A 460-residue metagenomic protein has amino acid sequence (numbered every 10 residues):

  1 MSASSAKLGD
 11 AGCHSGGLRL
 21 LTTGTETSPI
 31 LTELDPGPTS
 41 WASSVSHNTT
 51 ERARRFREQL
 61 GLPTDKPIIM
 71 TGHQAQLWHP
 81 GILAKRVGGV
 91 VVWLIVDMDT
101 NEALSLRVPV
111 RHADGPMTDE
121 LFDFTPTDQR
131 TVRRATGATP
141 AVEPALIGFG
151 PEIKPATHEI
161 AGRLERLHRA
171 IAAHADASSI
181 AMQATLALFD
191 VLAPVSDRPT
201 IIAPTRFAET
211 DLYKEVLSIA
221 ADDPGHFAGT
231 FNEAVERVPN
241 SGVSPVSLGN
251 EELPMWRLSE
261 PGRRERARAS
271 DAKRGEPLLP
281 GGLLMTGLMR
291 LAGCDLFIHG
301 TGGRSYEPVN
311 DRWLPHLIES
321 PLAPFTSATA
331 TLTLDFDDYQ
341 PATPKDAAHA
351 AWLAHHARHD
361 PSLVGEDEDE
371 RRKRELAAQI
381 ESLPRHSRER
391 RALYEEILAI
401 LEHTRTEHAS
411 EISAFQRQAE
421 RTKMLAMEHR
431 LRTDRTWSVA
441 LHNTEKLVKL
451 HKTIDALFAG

Functional and structural regions predicted by a protein language model:
S2-A75: N-terminal regions that are enriched for targeting/export leaders and immediately downstream pro/stem segments
T64-V92: N-terminal catalytic cores of NTP/NDP-binding nucleotidyl/phosphoryl-transfer enzymes
G72-A75, L94-D99, P204-F207, T301-G303 (+1 more regions): An acidic- and aromatic-residue-enriched active-site/binding cleft used to recognize and process polar
I82-G89, Y306-P315: Histidine-anchored nucleotide/phosphate-binding helix
G88-S105, I318-T329: Glycine-rich phosphate/pyrophosphate-binding loops and their adjacent beta-strand/loop elements at enzyme active sites
W93-I180: Internal, well-ordered alpha/beta segment that forms a basic, Gly-enriched binding/recognition surface
G148-G293, F336-T343, A347-G460: Aromatic-residue-lined binding/catalytic grooves and analogous aromatic/hydrophobic interfacial grooves in multimeric
F297-H299: Short hydrophobic beta-strand that contains or immediately precedes a catalytic carboxylate
